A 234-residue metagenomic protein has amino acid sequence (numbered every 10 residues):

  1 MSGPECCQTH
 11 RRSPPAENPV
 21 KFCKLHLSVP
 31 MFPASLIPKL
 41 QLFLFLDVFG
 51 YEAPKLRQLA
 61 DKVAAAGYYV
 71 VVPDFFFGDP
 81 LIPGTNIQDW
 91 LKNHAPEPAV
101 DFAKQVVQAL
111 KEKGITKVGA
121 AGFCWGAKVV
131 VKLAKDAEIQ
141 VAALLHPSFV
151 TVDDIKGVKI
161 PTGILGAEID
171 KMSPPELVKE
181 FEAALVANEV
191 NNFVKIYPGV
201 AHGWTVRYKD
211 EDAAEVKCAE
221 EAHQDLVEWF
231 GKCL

Functional and structural regions predicted by a protein language model:
M1-L234: N-terminal cap/leader regions of alpha/beta-hydrolase-fold enzymes, predominantly small-molecule hydrolases
